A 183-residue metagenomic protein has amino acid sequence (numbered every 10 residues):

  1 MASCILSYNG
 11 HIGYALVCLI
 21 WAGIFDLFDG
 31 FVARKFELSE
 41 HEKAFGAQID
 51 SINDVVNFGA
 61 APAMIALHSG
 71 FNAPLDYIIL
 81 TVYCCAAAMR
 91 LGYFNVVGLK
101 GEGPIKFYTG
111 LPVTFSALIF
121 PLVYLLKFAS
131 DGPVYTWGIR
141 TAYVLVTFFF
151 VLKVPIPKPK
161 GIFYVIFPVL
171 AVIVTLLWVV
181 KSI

Functional and structural regions predicted by a protein language model:
M1-Q48, I79-C84, A142: Membrane-embedded alpha-helical segments that form the functional core of polytopic membrane enzymes, especially those
A2-I5, G10-V17, V55, N72-G98 (+2 more regions): "…together with the soluble PPM/PP2C metallo-phosphatase catalytic core" -> "…together with the soluble PPM/PP2C
S3-S7, F58-H68, L118-L125: Membrane-interfacial alpha-helical segments at the cytosolic side of multi-pass membrane proteins
G10, H41, F45-Q48, G70-P74 (+2 more regions): Juxtamembrane loop-transmembrane helix junctions in multi-pass integral membrane proteins, especially the extracellular
D26, C84-V97, V144-P157: Transmembrane alpha-helical segments that form the membrane-embedded catalytic/substrate-channel core of multi-pass
V32-V55, G92-S116, L152-I166: Interhelical loop and helix-boundary elements at the membrane-water interface of polytopic inner-membrane proteins
K35-R90: Multi-pass membrane catalytic core of lipid/isoprenoid biosynthesis enzymes
P104-I183: C-terminal membrane-associated helical module and adjoining short loops/tails
